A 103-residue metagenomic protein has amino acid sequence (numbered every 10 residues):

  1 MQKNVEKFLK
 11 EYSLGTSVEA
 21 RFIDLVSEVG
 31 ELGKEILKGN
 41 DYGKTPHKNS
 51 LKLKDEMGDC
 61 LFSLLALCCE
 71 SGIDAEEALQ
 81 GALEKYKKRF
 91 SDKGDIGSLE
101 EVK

Functional and structural regions predicted by a protein language model:
M1-M57, L61-K103: Flexible "arm" and connector segments at domain edges
